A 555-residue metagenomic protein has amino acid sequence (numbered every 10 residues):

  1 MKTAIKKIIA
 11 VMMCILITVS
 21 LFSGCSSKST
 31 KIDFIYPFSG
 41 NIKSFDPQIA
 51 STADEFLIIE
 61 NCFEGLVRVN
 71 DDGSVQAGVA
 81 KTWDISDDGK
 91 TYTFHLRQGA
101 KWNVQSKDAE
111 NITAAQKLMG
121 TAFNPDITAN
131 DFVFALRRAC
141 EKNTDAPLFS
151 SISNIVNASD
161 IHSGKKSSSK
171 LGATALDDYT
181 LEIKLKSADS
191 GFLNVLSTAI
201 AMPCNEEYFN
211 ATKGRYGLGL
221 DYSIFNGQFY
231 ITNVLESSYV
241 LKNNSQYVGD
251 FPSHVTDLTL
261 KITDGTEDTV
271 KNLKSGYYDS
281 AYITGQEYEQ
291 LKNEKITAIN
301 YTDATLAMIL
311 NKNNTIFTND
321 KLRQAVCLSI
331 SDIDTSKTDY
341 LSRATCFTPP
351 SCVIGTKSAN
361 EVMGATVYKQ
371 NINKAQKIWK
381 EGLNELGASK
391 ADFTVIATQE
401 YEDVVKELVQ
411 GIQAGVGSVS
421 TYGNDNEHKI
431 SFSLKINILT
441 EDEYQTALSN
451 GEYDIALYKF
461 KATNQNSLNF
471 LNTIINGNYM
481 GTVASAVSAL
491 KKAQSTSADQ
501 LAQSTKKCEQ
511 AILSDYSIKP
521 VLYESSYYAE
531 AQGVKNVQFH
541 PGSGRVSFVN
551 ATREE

Functional and structural regions predicted by a protein language model:
P37-D88, I224: N-terminal lobe/hinge region of extracytoplasmic solute-binding protein
N130-F132, D178-E182, T256-D257, A304-S351 (+2 more regions): Alpha-helical secondary-structure segments
K166-K170, D177-T180, K184-D257, E267: Gly/Pro-rich hinge or "lid" segments in bacterial periplasmic/extracellular proteins
E236, K380-K459, S526: Ligand/substrate-recognition segments at binding pockets and active sites
Q246-Q290: Ligand-site clamp/hinge motif
L341-G382, Y401-V404: Structural transition elements
V367, H428-Y444, L468-G533, E555: Extracytoplasmic/peripheral linker and loop segments enriched in polar/acidic and small residues with frequent Thr/Pro
E530-E555: Long beta-strand-rich cores associated with HINT superfamily self-processing modules
